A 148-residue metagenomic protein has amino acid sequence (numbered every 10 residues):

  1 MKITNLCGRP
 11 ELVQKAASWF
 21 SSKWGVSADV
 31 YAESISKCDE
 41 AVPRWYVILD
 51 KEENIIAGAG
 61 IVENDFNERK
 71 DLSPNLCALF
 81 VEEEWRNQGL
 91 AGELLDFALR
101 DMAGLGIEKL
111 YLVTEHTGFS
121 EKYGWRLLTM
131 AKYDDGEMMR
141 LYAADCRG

Functional and structural regions predicted by a protein language model:
M1-E33, W45, L49, G148: Short amphipathic alpha-helix that is part of the acyltransferase structural core
S36-V42: Short loop/turn motifs at secondary-structure junctions and domain boundaries
P43-W45, G136-Y142: Short hydrophobic/aromatic beta-strand or adjacent loop that forms the aromatic wall/cage of a ligand/substrate-binding
V47, N54-N64, N75, F80: Conserved beta-strand in the GNAT
N64-L76, R86, D134: A conserved beta-turn-beta hairpin within the catalytic core of GNAT-like acetyltransferases that forms part
V81, N87-R100: Conserved acetyl-CoA-binding loop-helix of GNAT-fold acetyltransferases
G104, E108, T114-M138: Conserved active-site alpha-helix within GNAT-family acetyltransferase domains
